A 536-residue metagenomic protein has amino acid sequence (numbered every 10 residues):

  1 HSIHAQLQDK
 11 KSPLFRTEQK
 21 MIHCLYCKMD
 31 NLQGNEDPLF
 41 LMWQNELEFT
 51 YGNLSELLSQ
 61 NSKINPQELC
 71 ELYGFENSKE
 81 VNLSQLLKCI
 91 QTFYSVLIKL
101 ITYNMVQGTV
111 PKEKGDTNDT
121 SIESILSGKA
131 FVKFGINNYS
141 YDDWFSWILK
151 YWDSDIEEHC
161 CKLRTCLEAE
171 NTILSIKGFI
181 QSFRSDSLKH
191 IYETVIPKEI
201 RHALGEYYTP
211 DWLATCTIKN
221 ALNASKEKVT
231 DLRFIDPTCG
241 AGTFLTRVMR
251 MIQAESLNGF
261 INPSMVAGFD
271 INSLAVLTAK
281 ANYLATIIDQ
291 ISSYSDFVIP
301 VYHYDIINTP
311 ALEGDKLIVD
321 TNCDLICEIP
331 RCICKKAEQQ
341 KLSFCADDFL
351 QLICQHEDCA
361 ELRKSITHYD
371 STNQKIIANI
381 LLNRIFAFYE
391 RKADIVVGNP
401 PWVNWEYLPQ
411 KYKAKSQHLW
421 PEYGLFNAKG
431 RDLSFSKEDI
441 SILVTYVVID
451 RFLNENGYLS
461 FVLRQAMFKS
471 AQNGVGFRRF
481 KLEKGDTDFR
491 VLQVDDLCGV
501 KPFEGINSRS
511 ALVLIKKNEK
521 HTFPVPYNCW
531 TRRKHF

Functional and structural regions predicted by a protein language model:
H1-A5, W212-L213, T246, R250 (+6 more regions): Signature of N6-adenine DNA methyltransferases within the class I
H1-E157, L204-F388, A466, G499 (+1 more regions): Charged, often flexible domain-edge or linker segments that flank or initiate folded functional domains
S78-N82, E193-H202, A378, E422-L433: Short glycine/proline-rich turn/loop motifs
S146-A224: Class I S-adenosyl-L-methionine
K162-T172, N373-F388, D439-I442, Y446-V447: A Trp-anchored, charged/polar loop motif used as the substrate-binding/catalytic surface of acyl/ester-handling
I176-G178, E199-L204, M251-A254, V444 (+1 more regions): Active-site-adjacent structural elements in folded domains
K189-I200, I218-N223, M249-Q253, P401 (+2 more regions): Amphipathic, well-packed alpha-helical segments that form the structural scaffold of globular domains
